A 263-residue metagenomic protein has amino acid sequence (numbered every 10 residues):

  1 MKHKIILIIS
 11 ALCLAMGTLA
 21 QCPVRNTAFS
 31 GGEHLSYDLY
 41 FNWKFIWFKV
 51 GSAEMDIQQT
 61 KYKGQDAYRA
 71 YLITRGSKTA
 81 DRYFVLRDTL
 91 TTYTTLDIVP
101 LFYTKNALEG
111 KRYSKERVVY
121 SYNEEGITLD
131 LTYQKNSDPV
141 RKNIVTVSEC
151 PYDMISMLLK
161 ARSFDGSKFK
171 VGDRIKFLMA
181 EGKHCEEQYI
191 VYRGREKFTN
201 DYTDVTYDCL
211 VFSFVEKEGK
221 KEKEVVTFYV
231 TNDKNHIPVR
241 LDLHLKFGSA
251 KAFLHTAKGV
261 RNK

Functional and structural regions predicted by a protein language model:
M1-I8: Bacterial N-terminal signal peptides that target proteins for export
A11-L12: Short, linear, compositionally biased motifs with a strong N-terminal bias
A15-G17: N-terminal signal peptide c-region/cleavage motif recognized by signal peptidases
Q21-Y122, F164-K263: Acidic, serine/threonine-rich low-complexity disordered tracts
E116-L159: Hydrophobic, well-structured mid-protein blocks that either form specific transmembrane helices
